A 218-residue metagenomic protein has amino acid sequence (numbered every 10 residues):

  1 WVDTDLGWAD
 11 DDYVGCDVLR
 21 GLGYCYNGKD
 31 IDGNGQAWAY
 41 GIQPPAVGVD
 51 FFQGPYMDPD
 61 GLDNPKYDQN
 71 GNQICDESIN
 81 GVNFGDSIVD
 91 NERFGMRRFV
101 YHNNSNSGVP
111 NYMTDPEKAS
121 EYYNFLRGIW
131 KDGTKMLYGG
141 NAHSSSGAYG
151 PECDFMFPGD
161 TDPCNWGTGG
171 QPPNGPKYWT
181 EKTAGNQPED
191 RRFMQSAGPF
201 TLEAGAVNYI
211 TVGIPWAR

Functional and structural regions predicted by a protein language model:
W1-R218: Extracellular/surface-associated beta-sandwich interaction domains
